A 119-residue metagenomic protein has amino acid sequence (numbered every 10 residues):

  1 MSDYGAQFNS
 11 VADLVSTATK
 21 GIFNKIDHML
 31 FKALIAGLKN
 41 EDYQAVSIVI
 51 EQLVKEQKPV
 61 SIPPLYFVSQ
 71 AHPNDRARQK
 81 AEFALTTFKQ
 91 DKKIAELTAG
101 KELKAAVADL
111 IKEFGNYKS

Functional and structural regions predicted by a protein language model:
M1-I48, P63-S119: Long, helix-rich interaction regions
